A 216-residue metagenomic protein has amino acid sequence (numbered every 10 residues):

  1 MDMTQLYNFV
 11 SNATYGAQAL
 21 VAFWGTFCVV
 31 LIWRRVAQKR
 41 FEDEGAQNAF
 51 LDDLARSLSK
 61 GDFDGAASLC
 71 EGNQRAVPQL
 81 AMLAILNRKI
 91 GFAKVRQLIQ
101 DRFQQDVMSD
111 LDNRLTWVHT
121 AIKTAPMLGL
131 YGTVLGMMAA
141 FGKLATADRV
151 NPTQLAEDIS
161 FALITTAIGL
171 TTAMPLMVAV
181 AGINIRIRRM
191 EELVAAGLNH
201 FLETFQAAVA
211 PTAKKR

Functional and structural regions predicted by a protein language model:
M1-G45, I183: Hydrophobic membrane-targeting segments
T4-N8, K143-T146, P152-E157: Membrane-interfacial hairpin junctions
L6, L31-R35, M127-G136, T166: Short, charge-rich amphipathic segments
Y15-A19, T153, E157-N184: Pore-lining and gate-forming transmembrane alpha-helices of multi-pass membrane transport proteins
A17-V30, V118-A121, L128-Y131, I168 (+1 more regions): Lipid-exposed faces of alpha-helical membrane segments in multi-pass integral membrane proteins
V29, G65, T133-G136, A140 (+3 more regions): Short, electropositive, low-hydrophobicity segments enriched in small/polar residues
F41-Y131, L135-V150, A179-R216: Predominantly long cytosolic amphipathic alpha-helical stalk/bundle segments
